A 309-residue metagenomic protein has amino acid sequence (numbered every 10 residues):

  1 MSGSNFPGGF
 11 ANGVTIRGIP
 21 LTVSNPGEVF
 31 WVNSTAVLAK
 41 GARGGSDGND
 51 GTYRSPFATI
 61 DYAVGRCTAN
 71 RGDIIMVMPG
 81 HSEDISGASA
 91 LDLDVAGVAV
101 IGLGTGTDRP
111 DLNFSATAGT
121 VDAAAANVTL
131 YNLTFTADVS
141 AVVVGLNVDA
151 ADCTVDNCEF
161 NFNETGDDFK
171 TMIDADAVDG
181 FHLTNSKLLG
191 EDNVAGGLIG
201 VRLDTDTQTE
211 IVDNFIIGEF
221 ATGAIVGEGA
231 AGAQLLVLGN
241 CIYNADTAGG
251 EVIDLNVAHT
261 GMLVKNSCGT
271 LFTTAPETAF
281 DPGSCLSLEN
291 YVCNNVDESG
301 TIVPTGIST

Functional and structural regions predicted by a protein language model:
S2-Y62, C293-S299, S308-T309: Right-handed parallel beta-helix/beta-solenoid
P7-G9, F57, R66, G102 (+3 more regions): Beta-strand-rich, repetitive solenoid scaffolds
V29, I74, A90, A118-T120 (+6 more regions): Structural detector of coil-to-beta-strand junctions
F30-S34, A58, Y62-D84, V98-T105: Glycine-rich repeat segments that build the extracellular carbohydrate-interaction surface of secreted and virion
D61-A69, E83-V95, L112, A118-A123 (+5 more regions): Short, T/G/N/S-enriched strand-turn elements that build extracellular solenoid repeat scaffolds
M76, D92, A99-I101, N113 (+11 more regions): Extracellular beta-strand solenoid repeats
D84-I85, A96-V144, F162-E164, E191-D192: Right-handed parallel beta-helix/beta-spiral solenoid domain characteristic of secreted/periplasmic
I101-G102, A126-A137, D152-E164, D179-D192 (+5 more regions): Right-handed parallel beta-helix
